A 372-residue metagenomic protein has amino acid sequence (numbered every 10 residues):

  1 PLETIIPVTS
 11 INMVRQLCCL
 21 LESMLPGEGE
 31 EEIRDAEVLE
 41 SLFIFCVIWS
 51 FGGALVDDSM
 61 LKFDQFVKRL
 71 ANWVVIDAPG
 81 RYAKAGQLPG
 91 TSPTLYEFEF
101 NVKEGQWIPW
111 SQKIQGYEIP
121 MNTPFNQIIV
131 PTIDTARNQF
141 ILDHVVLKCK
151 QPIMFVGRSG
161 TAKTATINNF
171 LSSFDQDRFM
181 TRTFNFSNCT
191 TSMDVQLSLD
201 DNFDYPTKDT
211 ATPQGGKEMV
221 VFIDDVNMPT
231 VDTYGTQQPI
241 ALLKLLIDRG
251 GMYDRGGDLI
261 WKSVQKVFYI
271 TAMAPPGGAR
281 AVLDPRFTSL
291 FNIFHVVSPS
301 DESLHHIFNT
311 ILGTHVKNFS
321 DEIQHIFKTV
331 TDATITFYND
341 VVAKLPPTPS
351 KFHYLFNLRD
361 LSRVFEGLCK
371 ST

Functional and structural regions predicted by a protein language model:
P1, L142, V195, L199 (+4 more regions): Conserved RecA-like P-loop NTPase ATPase core
P1, S172, Q176-T183, Q265 (+1 more regions): A short helix-turn-beta junction within AAA+ P-loop NTPase domains corresponding to the substrate/partner-engaging
P1-M219, L312, N339-V342, E366-T372: AAA+ P-loop NTPase catalytic core
S41, L142, D332, T336 (+2 more regions): The conserved phosphate-sensing helix
L147, Q196-T207, F222-V264, F268-I270 (+3 more regions): Conserved catalytic/switch belt of AAA+ P-loop NTPases
T161, N227-V231, G278, I293: Residues immediately C-terminal
Q196, D284, D301-L312, T331 (+2 more regions): An amphipathic alpha-helix signature
V226-M228, D321-D332, A343-F356: A short helix-loop-helix "switch/interaction" segment in the helical subdomain of ASCE P-loop NTPases
